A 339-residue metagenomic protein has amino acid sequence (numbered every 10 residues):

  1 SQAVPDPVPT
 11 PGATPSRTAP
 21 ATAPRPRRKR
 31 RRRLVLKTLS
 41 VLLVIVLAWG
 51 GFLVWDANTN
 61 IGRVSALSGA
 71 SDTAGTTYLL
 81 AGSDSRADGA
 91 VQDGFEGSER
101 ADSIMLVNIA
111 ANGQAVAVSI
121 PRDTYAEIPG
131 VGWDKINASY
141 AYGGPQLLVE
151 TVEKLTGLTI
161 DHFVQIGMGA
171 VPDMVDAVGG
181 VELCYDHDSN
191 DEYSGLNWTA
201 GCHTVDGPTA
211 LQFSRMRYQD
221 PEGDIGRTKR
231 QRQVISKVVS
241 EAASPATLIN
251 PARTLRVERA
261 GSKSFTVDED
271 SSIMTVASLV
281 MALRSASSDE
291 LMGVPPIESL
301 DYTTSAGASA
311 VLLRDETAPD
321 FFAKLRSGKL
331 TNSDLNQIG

Functional and structural regions predicted by a protein language model:
S1-G339: Non-catalytic, solvent-exposed segments at the cell envelope interface
